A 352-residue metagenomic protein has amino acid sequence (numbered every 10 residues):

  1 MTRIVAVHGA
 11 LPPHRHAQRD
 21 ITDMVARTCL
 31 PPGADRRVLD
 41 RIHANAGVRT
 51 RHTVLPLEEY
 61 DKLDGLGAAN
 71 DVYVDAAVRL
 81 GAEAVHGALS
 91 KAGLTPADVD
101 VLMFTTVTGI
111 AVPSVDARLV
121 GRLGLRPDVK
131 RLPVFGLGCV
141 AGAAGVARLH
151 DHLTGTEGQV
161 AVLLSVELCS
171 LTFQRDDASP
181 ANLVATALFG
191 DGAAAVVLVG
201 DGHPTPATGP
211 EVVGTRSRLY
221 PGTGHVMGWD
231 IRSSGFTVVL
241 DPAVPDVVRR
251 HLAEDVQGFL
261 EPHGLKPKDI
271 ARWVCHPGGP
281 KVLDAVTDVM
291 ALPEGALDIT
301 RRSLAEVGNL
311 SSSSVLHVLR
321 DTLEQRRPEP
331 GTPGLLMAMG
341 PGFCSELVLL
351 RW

Functional and structural regions predicted by a protein language model:
M1-D75, V160, R175-R250, E254 (+3 more regions): Condensing-enzyme catalytic core mediating Claisen C-C bond formation in acyl metabolism
M1-T2, P96-D100, P127-K130, G155-A161 (+6 more regions): Short coil/turn connectors at secondary-structure junctions
A46-L125, R131-G136, P267-L283: Conserved beta-ketoacyl condensing-enzyme motif
A76-A92, R148, A193, V247-P262 (+1 more regions): Short, well-ordered amphipathic alpha-helical segments that serve as non-catalytic structural scaffolds within diverse
V107-G109, R118-G121, R126-D128, P133-T154 (+4 more regions): Claisen-condensing/thiolase-fold acyl-transfer catalytic domains that form or cleave C-C bonds in fatty acid
A111-R118, V162-V184, G214-S233, G279-D288 (+1 more regions): Active-site-adjacent elements of ketosynthase-type condensing enzymes
P127, V134, A141-R148, L168-D191 (+1 more regions): Active-site glycine-rich loop that binds ribose-phosphate moieties when present
